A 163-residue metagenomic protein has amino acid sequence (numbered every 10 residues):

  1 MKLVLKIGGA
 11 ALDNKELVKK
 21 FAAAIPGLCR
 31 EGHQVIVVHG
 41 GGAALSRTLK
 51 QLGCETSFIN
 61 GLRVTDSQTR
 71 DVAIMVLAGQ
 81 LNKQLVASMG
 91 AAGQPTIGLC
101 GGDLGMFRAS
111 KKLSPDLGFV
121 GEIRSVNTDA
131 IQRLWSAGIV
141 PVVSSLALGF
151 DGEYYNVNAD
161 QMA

Functional and structural regions predicted by a protein language model:
M1-A163: Nucleotide/pyrophosphate-binding catalytic subdomain
